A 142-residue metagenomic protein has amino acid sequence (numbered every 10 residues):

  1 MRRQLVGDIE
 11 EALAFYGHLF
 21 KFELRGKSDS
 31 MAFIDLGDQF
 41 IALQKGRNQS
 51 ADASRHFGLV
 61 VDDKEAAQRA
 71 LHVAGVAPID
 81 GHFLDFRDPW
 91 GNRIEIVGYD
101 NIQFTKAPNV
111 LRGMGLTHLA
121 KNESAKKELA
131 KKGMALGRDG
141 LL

Functional and structural regions predicted by a protein language model:
M1, A42, D85: Conserved beta-strand positions that form and line the central face of beta-propeller blades
R3-I41: Core segments of cupin and vicinal oxygen chelate
I9, F57-R93, G98-T105, N122-E128 (+1 more regions): Vicinal oxygen chelate
Y16, L71, P108: Short, flexible helix/strand-to-coil boundary loops that buttress conserved ligand/catalytic motifs in alpha/beta
E23, A42, A77-G81: A short linear hydrophobic-aromatic micro-motif
E23, D52-H56, K106-A107: A short, polar/proline- and glycine-enriched secondary-structure boundary/capping micro-motif
D29-S30, D35-V76: A contiguous binding-surface segment within folded domains or other stable secondary-structure elements
N101-L119: A short, polar/charged loop-to-alpha-helix boundary motif
